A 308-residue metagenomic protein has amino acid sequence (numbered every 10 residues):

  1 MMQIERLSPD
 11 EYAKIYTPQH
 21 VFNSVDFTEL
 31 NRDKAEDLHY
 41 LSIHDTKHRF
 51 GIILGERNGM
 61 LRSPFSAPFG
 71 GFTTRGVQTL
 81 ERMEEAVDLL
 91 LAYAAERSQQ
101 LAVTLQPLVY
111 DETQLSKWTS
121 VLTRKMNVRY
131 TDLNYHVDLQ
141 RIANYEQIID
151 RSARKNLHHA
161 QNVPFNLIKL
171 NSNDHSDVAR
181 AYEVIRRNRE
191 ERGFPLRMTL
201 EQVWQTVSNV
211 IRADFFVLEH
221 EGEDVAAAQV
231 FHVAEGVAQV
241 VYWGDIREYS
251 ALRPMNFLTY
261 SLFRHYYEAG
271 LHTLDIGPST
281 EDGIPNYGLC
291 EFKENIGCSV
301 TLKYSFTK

Functional and structural regions predicted by a protein language model:
M2-T46, F50-M60, Q106-Y249: A conserved beta-strand-loop-helix scaffold within acyl/acetyltransferase catalytic domains
E36-L38, E96-Q100, A213, E268-L271: Short, high-confidence coil segments that cap the C-terminus of an alpha-helix and link into the following beta-strand
F65-S116: A gly/proline- and charged-residue-enriched helix-loop-helix capping module
P68, T131-L133, L289: Residues that flank catalytic or metal-binding motifs in active/ligand-binding sites
P68-L80, Q140, W243-P254, T280: A short, internal acetyl-CoA/4′-phosphopantetheine-binding micro-motif in the GNAT/acyltransferase core
E85-L89, S208, R212-K308: Aromatic (often tryptophan-rich) hydrophobic motifs at membrane interfaces
A102-T104, I168, D275-I276: Short catalytic-loop micro-motif centered on adjacent basic/acidic residues
